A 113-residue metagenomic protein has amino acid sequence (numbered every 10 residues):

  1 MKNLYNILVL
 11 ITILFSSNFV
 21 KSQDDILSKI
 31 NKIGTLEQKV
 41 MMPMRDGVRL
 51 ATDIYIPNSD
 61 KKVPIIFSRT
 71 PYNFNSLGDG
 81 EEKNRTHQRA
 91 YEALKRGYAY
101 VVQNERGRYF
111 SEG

Functional and structural regions predicted by a protein language model:
M1-D25: Bacterial Sec-dependent N-terminal signal peptides
K2, N6-I7, E37, M41 (+2 more regions): Generic hydrophobic-segment detector
I11, L36, E82: Generic anion/oxyanion-binding catalytic loop in active/binding sites
V20-D24, T35-Q38, T70, R85-T86: A generic short-segment signal for beta-strand/edge and adjacent turn/coil regions
D24-K61: N-terminal cap/lid segment of alpha/beta-hydrolase-fold proteins
D60-G113: Cap/lid segment of the alpha/beta-hydrolase catalytic domain
